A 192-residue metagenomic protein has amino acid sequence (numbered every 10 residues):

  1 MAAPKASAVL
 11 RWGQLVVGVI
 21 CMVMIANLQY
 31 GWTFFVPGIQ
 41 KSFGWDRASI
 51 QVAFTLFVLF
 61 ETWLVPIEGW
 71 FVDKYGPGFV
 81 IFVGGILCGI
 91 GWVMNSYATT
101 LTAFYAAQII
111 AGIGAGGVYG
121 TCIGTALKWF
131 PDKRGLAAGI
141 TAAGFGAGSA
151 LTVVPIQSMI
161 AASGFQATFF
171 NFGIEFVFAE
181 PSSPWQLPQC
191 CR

Functional and structural regions predicted by a protein language model:
M1-C21, A26: Cytosolic juxtamembrane N-terminal segment immediately preceding the first transmembrane helix of multi-pass
V23, G91, T102-G117: Hydrophobic core of transmembrane alpha-helices in multi-pass small-molecule transporters, especially MFS/SLC-type
A26, Y30, G112-G120, G146 (+1 more regions): Small-residue-rich segments within alpha-helical transmembrane domains of MFS-like 12-TM solute carriers
Y30, V58-P66, A150: Residue-level signature of mid-helix packing/kink "hotspots" within the transmembrane helices of 12-pass Major
G38, G69-W70, S158: Membrane-interface helix termini in secondary transporters
I39, G117-F130, A137-A138: Intracellular juxtamembrane helix-capping segments at the cytosolic ends of symmetry-related transmembrane helices
W63-T102: Conserved MFS/SLC helix-loop-helix module at the cytosolic interface between two early adjacent transmembrane helices
T141, F145-C191: Helix-loop-helix hairpin linking two adjacent transmembrane segments in secondary transporters
